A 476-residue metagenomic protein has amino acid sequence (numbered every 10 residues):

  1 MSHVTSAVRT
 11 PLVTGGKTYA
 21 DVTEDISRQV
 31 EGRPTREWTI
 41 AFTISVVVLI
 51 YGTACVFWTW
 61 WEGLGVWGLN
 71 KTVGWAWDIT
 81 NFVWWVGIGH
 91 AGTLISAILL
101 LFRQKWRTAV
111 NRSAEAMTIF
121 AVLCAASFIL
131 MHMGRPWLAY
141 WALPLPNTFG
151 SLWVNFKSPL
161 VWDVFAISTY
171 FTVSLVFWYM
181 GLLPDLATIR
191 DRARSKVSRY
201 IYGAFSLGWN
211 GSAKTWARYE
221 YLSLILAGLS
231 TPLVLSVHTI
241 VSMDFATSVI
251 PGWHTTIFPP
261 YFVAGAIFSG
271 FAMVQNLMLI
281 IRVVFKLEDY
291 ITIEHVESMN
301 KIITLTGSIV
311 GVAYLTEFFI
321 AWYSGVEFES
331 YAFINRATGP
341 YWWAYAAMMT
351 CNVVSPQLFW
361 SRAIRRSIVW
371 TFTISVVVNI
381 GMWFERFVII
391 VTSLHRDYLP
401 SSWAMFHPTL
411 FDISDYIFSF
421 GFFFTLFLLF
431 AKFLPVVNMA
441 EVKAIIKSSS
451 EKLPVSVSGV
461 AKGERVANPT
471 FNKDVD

Functional and structural regions predicted by a protein language model:
M1-W38, A139-F156, D185-Y221, E294 (+2 more regions): Extramembrane terminal tails and long inter-domain/linker segments of multi-pass membrane proteins
S2-K17, V56-G68, T72-D78, F82-A213 (+1 more regions): Transmembrane-helix bundle segments that line or gate the permeation/cavity pathway in multi-pass membrane proteins
R28-V56, G150-A347, A444, K462 (+2 more regions): Long, contiguous internal "core" modules enriched in hydrophobic/ aromatic residues
C55-V66, M133-L145, V237-T247, T316-F328 (+1 more regions): Membrane-helix interface motif
V86-L94, A347-P356, F422-F423: Hydrophobic alpha-helical transmembrane segments
L100-Q104, Y179-M180, M278-K286, L358-R365 (+1 more regions): Structural signal for the C-terminal ends of transmembrane alpha-helices and the immediately following loop
W343-I368: Extended C-terminal subregions enriched in glycine
W370-I380: Central hydrophobic cores of alpha-helical transmembrane segments in multi-pass integral membrane proteins
